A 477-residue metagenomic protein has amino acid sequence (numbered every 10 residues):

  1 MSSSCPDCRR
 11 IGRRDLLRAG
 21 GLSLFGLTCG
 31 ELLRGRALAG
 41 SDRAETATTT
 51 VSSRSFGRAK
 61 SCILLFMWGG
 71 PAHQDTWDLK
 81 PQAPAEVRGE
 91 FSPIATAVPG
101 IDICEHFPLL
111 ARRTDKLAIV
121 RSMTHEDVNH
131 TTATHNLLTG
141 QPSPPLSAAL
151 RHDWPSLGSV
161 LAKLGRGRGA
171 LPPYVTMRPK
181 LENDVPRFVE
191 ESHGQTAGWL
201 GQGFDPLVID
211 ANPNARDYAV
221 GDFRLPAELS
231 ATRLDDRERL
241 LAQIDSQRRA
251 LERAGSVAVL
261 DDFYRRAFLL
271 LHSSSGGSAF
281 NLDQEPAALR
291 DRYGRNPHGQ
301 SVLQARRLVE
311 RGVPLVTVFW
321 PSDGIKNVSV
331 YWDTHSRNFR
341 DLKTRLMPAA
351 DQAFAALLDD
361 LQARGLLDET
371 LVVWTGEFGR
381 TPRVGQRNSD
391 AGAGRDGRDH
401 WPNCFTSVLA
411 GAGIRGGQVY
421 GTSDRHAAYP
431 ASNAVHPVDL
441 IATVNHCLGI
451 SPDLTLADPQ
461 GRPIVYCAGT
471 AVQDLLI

Functional and structural regions predicted by a protein language model:
M1-I477: Ligand-binding pockets and gating/stacking loops
